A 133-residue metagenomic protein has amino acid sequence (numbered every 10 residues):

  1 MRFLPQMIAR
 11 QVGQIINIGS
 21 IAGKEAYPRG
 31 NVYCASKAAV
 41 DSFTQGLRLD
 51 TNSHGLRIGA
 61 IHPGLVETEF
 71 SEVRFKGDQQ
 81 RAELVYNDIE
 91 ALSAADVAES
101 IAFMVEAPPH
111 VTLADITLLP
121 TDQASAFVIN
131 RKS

Functional and structural regions predicted by a protein language model:
M1, Q45: A short, exposed helix-loop element centered on a Lys and neighboring polar residues
R2-Q11: A short helix-coil junction within the Rossmann-fold of NAD(P)-dependent oxidoreductases
P5-Q6, L49-N52: Alpha-helical segment proximal to the catalytic Tyr-Lys
S20: Residue(s) in the substrate-gating loop at a strand-loop-helix junction that position the organic substrate next
Y27-N31: Active-site loop immediately N-terminal to the catalytic Tyr-X3-Lys motif of short-chain dehydrogenase/reductase
S36: Active-site helix of classical SDR
R57-P63, E67: Conserved SDR Rossmann-fold cofactor-binding beta-strand/turn motif
A60-I61, Q80-F127: C-terminal helical subdomain
